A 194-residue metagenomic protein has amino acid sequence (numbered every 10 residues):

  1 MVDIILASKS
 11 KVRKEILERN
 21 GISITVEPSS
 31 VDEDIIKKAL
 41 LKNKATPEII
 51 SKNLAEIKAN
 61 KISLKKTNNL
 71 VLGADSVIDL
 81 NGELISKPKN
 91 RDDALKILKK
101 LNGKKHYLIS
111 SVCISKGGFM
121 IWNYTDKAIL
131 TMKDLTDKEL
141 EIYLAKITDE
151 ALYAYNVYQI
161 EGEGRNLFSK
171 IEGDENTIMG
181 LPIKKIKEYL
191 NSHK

Functional and structural regions predicted by a protein language model:
M1-I22, K104, K127-K194: GST superfamily/GST-like fold recognition
M1-L70, L84, K138, I142-A145 (+2 more regions): N-terminal polybasic phosphate/anion-binding patch
L17, Y107-I114: Short, solvent-exposed cationic patches
S51-K52, L98, N176-M179: Amphipathic, non-transmembrane alpha-helical scaffold segments
G73: Generic enzyme active-site microenvironment
S76-H106, M132-D134: Active-site-adjacent loop/tail segments of enzyme domains
D79, C113-K116, K170: Short beta-strand-to-turn element immediately C-terminal to the catalytic PLP-Schiff-base lysine in fold type I
S111-S115, F119-W122, K127: Anionic-ligand binding region
